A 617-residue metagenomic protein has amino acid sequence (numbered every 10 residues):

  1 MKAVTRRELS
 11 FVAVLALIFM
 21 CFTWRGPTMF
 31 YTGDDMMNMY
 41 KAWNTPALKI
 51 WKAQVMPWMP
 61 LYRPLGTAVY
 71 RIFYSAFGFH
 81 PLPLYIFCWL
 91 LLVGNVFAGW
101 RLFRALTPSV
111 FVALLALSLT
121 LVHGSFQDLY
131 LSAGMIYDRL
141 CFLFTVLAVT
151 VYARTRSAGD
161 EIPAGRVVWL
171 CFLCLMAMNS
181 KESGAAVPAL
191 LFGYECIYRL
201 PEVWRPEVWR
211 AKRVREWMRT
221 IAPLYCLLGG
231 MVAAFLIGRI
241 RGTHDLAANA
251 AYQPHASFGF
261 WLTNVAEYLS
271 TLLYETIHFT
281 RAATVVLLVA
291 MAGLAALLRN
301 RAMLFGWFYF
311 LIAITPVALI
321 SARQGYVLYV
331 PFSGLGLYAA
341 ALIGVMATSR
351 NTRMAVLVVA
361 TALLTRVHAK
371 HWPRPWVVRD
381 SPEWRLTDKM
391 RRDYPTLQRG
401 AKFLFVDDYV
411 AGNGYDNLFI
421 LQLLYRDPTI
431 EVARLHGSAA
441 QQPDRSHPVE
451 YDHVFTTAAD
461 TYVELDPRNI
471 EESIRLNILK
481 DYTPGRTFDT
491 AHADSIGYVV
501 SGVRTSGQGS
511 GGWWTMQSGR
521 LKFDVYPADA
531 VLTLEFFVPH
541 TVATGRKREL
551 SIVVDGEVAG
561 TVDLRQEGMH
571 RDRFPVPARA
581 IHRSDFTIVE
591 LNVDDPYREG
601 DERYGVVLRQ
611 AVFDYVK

Functional and structural regions predicted by a protein language model:
M1-R486, A491: Polytopic membrane enzymes that build or remodel cell-surface glycoconjugates and lipids
D388-K617: C-terminal luminal/periplasmic domains and tails of membrane-associated envelope-modifying transferases
